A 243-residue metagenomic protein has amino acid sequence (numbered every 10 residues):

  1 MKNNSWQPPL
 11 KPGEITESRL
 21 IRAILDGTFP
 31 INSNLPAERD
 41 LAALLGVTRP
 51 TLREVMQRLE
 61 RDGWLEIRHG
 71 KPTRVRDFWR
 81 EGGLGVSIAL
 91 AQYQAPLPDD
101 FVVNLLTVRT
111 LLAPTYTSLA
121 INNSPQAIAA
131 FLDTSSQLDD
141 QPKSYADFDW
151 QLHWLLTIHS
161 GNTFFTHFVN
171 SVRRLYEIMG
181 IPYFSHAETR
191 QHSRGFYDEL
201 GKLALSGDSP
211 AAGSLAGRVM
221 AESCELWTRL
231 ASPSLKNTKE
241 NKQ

Functional and structural regions predicted by a protein language model:
M1-L111: Short linear motifs at protein or domain termini
A23, G27, G82, V86 (+3 more regions): A short secondary-structure junction motif
A37-E38, G161-T163, G207-D208: Short loop-to-helix capping motifs
G82-G85, S136-L138, F165, N241-Q243: C-terminal regulatory/oligomerization modules of transcriptional regulators
L105-P182, H192-G201, A211-L226, P233: Conserved amphipathic alpha-helical segments that form helical-bundle/coiled-coil interaction surfaces
S232-Q243: …primarily DNA-binding HTH/wHTH and HhH modules…
